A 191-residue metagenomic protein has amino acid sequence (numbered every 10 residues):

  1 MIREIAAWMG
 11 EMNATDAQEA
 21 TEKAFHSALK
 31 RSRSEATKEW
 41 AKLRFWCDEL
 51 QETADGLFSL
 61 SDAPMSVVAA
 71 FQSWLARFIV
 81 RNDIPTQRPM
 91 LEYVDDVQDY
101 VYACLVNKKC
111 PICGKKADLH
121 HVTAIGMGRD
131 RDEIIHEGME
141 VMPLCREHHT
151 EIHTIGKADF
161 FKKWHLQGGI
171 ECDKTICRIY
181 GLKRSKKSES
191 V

Functional and structural regions predicted by a protein language model:
M1-L43: The feature represents the first ordered module of a protein
E39-W46, L57-L60, V67, F71-W74 (+1 more regions): Short helix-coil boundary/hinge micro-motifs
Q72-V94: Short, structured interface segments
R88-Y100, T123-R131: Short Cys/His-rich Zn2+-coordinating modules
V94-H120, C145-E147: Short cysteine-rich loop/turn motifs with clustered Cys
K109-E140, K157-A158: Histidine-centered nuclease catalytic patch
E140-E147, E171-E189: Short Fe-S-cluster ligation motifs
V141-K162: Short Cys/His-centered divalent metal-binding micro-motifs
